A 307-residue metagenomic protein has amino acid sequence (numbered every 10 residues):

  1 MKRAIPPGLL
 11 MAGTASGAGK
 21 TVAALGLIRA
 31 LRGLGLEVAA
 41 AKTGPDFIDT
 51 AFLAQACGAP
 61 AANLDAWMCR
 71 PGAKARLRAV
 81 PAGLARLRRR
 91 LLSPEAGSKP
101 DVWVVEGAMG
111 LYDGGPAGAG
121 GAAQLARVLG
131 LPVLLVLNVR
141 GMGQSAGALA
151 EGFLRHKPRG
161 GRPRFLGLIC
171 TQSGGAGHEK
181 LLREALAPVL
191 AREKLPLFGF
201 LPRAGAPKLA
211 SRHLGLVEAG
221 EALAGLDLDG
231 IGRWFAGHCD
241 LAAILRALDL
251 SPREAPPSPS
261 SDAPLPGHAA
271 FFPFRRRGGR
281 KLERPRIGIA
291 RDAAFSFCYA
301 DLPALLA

Functional and structural regions predicted by a protein language model:
K2-L129, L137-F165, A176-K180: ATP-dependent carboxylate-amine ligase catalytic core
A4-P7, K281-R286: A short, charged/proline- and glycine-enriched loop that marks the coil->beta-strand transition at the N-terminal
L27, L31-R32, L186, L190 (+1 more regions): Hydrophobic alpha-helical packing residues
E95-S98, E254-K281: Intrinsic disorder/low-complexity segments
L135-N138, I169-T171: Conserved beta-strand segments of the P-loop GTPase G domain that flank and frequently precede/overlap
G143-E254: Internal gly/pro-rich beta-alpha loop/helix module that stabilizes soluble enzyme cofactors or their anionic handles
P285-A307: Phosphate-binding active sites in nucleotide-utilizing proteins
